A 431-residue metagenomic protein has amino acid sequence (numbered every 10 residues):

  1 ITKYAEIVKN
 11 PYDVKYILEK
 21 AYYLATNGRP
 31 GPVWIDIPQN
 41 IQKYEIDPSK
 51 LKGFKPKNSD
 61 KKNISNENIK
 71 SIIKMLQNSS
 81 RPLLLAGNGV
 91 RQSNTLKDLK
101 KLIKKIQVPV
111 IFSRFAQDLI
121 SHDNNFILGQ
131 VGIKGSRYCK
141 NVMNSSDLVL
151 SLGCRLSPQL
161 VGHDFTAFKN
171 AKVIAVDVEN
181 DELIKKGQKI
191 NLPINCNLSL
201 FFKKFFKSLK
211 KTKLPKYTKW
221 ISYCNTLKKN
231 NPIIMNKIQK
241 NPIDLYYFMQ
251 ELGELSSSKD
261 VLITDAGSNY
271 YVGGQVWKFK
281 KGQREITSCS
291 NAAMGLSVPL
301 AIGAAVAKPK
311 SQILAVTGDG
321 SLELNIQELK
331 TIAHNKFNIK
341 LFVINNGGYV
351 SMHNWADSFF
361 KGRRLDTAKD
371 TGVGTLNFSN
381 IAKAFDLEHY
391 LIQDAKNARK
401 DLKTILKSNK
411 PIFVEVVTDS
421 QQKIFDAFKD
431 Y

Functional and structural regions predicted by a protein language model:
I1, H334-Y349: A glycine-rich helix N-cap at a beta->alpha junction
I1-G28, S145-S146, N191-L192, K207 (+1 more regions): Conserved thiamine diphosphate
I1-Y16, A116-Y223, L341, A356: Glycine-rich, acidic loop regions that bind phosphate or pyrophosphate groups
K20, L24-N78, I233-M235: Conformationally flexible catalytic loops at phosphate/diphosphate-handling active centers
L24-R29, N68-L83, L102, M143-S146 (+3 more regions): Glycine-rich phosphate/diphosphate-binding loops that line cofactor/substrate pockets in enzymes
I41-S65, L160, G362, A395-Y431: Glycine/aspartate-rich loop-and-adjacent alpha/beta segment that forms the canonical ThDP
N88-V176, K281-K310, E323-I326, S358 (+3 more regions): Glycine-rich, anion-gripping cofactor-binding loops and their flanking helix/strand elements in enzyme active sites
N225-P299, A304: Active-site diphosphate/adenylate-binding microenvironment
